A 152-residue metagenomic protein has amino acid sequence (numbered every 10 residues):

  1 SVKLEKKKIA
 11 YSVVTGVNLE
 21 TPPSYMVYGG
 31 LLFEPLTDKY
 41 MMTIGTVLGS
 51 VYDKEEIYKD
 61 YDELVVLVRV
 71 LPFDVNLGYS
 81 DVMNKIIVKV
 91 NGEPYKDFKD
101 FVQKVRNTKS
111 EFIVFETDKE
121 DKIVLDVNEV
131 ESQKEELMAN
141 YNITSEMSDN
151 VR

Functional and structural regions predicted by a protein language model:
S1-R152: C-terminal recognition in membrane/secretory proteostasis and scaffolding
